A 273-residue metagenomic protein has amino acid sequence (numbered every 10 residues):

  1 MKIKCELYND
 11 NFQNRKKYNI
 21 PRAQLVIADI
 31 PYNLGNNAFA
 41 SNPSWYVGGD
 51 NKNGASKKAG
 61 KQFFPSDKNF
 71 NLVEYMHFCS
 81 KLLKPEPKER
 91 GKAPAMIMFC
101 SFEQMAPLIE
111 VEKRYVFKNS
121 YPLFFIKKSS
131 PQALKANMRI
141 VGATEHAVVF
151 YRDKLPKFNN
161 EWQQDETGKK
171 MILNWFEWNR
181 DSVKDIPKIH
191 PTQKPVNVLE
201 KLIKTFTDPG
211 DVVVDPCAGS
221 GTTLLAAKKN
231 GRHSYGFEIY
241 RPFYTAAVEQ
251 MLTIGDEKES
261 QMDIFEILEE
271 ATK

Functional and structural regions predicted by a protein language model:
M1, K258, E269-K273: Short intrinsically disordered terminal tails
M1-Y244: Core catalytic lobe of class I
N9-N14, I264-A271: Conserved SAM/SAH-binding loop
N19, G91, E266-E269, K273: Short, flexible coil/linker elements and helix-boundary hinge sites characteristic of intrinsically disordered
E112, M251, G255: Conserved hydrophobic residues forming the short capping helix/wall of the S-adenosyl-L-methionine
W162-Q164, K258-L268: Short, flexible loop/turn segments with low-complexity composition
F243, G255-E257: Charged C-terminal helix
A247-V248: Conserved SAM-binding loop
